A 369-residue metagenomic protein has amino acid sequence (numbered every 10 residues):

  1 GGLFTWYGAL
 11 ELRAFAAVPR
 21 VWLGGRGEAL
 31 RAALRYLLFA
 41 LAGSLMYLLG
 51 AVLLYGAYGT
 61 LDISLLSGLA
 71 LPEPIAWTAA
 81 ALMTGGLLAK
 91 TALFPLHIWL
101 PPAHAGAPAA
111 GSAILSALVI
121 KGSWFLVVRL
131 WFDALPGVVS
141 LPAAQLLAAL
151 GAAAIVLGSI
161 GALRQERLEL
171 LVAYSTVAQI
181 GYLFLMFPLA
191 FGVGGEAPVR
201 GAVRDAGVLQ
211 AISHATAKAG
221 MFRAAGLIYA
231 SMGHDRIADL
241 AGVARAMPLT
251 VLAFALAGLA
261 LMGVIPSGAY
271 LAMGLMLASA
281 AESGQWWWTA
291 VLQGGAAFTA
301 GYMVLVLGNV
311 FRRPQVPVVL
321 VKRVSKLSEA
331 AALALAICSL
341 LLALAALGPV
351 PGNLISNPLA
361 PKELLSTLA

Functional and structural regions predicted by a protein language model:
G1-W6, F15-V324, L344: Hydrophobic transmembrane alpha-helices and their helix-loop junctions in integral membrane proteins
V319-L320, S328-A345, P351-A369: Membrane-interface and transmembrane segments of multi-pass membrane proteins
